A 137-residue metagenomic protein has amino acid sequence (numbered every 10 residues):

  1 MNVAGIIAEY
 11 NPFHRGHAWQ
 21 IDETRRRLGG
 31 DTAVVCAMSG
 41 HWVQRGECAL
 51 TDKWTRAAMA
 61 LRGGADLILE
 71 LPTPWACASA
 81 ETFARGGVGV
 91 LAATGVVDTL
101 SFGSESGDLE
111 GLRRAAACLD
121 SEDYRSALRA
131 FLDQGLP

Functional and structural regions predicted by a protein language model:
M1-P137: Nucleotidyltransferase catalytic core that binds NTPs
